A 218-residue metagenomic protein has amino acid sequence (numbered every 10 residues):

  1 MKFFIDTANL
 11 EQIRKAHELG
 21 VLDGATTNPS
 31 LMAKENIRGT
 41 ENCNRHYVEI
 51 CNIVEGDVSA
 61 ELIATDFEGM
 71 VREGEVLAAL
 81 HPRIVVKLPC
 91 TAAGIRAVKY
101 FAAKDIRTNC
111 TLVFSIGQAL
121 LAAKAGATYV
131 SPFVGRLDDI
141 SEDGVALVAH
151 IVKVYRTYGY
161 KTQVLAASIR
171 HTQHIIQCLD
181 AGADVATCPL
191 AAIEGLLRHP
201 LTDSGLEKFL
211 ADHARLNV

Functional and structural regions predicted by a protein language model:
F3-I5, N9-I13, L19-V21, T27-Y100 (+1 more regions): Active-site beta->alpha loop and helix N-cap motifs at the rims of alpha/beta catalytic domains
E11-L19, G69-E73, A97, S115-A125 (+1 more regions): Catalytic cores of alpha/beta
G20-G24, L80-I84, Y100-T108, K124-S131 (+1 more regions): Glycine-enriched alpha-helix->loop->beta-strand junction motifs that scaffold or abut catalytic
N28, V86, A122, C178 (+1 more regions): Conserved, mostly hydrophobic/aromatic
P29-A33, L112, Y129-I140, A183-T202: Glycine-rich phosphate-binding active-site loops on the catalytic face of alpha/beta enzymes
N44-V58, I95-T108, G144-V164, E207-V218: Alpha-helix-loop-beta-strand connector modules within alpha/beta enzyme cores
T111-L165: A contiguous pocket-lining binding segment that forms or flanks enzyme active sites
Y155-V218: C-terminal alpha-helical cap/extension of soluble enzyme domains
